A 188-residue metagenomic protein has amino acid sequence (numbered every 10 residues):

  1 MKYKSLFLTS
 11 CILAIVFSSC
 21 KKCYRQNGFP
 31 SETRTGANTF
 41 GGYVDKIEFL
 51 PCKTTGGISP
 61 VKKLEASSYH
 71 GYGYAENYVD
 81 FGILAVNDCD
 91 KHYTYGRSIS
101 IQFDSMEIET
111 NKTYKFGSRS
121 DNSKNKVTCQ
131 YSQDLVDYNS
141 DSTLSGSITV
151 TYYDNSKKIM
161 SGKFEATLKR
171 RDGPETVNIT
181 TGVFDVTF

Functional and structural regions predicted by a protein language model:
M1-C20: Sec-dependent bacterial lipoprotein signal peptides
K21-G28: Bacterial lipoprotein signal-peptidase II cleavage site
F29-I47: Post-signal peptide N-terminal segment of mature Sec-exported envelope proteins
R34-G36, S142-L144, N178: Residues that act as N-cap/strand-start positions at coil-to-secondary-structure junctions
V44, A85-C89, A166-D172: Short acidic, glycine-rich loop/turn motifs
C52-K53: Short linear motifs in exposed loops
G57-N155: Surface-exposed helix/loop patches within compact recognition domains
S145-F188: C-terminal or internal capping secondary-structure element at the end of a domain, subdomain, or sheet
